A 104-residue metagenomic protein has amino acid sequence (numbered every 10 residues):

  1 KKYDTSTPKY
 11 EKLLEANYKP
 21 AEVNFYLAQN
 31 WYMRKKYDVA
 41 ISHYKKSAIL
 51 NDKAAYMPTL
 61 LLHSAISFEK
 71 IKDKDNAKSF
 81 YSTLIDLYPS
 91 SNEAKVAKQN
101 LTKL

Functional and structural regions predicted by a protein language model:
L14-A21, L50-Y56, I85-K95: Short solvent-exposed coil/turn linkers within tandem alpha-helical repeat scaffolds
Y26, H63, A97-N100: Canonical tetratricopeptide repeat
A77-L104: Terminal, low-structured helical/coil segments at or just beyond the last alpha-helical repeat
